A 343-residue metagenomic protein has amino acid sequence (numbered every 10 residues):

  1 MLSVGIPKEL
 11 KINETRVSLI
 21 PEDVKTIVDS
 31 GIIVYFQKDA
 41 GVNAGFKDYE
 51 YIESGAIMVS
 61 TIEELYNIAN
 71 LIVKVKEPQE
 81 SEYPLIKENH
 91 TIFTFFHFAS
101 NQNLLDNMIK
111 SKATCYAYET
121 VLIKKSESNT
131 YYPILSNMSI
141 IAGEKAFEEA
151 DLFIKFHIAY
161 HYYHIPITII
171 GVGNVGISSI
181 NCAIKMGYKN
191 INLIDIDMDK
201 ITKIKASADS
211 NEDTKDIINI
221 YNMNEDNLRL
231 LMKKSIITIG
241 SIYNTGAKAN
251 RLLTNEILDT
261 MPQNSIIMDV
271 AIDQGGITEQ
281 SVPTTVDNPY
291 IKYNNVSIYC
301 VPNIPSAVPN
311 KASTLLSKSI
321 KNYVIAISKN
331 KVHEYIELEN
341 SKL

Functional and structural regions predicted by a protein language model:
L2, E119-V121, K125-H161, I266 (+2 more regions): Adenosine-phosphate binding glycine-rich loop
P7-N43, E148-G240: Glycine-rich phosphate/diphosphate-binding loop of Rossmann-like nucleotide-binding domains
I32, K87-T91, S111-A113, Y188 (+2 more regions): A short helix->loop->beta-strand "cap" motif at the edges of active sites that frequently abuts
Y35-I57: N-terminal beta-loop-helix "entrance" segment that forms/cooperates in small-molecule cofactor or anionic ligand
N70, K76-E77, F96-H97, N224 (+3 more regions): Short glycine-/small-residue-rich Rossmann-like dinucleotide-binding loops
L71-A146: Phosphate/diphosphate ligand-binding glycine-rich loop within oxidoreductases
I204-N294: Rossmann-like adenosine-cofactor binding region
